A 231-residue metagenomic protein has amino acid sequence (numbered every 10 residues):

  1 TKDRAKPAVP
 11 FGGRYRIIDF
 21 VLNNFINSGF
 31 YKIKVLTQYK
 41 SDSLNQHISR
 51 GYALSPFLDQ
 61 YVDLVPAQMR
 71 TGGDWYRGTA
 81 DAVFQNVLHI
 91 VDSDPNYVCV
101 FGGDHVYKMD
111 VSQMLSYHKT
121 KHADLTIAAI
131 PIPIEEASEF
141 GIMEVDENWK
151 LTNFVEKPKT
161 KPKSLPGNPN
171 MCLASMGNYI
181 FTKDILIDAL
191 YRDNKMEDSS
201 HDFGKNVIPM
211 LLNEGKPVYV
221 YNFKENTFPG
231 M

Functional and structural regions predicted by a protein language model:
T1-M231: Unchanged
